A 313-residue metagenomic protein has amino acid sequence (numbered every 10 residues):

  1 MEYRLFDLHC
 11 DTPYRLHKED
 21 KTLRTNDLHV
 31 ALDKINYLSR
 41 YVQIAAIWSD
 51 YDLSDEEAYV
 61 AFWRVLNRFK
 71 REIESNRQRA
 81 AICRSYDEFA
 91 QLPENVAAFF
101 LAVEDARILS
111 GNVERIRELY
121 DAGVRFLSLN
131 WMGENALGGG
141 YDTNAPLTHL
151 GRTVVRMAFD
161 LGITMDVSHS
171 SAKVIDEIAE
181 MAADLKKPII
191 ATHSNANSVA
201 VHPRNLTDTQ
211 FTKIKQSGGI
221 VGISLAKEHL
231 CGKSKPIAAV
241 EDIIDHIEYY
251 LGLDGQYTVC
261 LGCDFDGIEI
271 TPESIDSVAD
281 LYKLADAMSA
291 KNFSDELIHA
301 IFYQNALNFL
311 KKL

Functional and structural regions predicted by a protein language model:
Y3-D7, V42, A98-A102, R125-F126 (+4 more regions): Structural preference for beta-strand elements that scaffold enzyme active sites
H9, I35, S85, G123 (+6 more regions): Conserved, mostly hydrophobic/aromatic
H9-P13, W48-D50, S85, A102-A106 (+5 more regions): Active-site beta-loop-alpha junctions enriched in small/polar residues
D20-Y37, K283-A285: Short catalytic helix/loop segments, enriched in acidic residues and glycine and frequently bearing histidine
N36-V113, A136-R152, R156-M157, V167 (+2 more regions): A metal-dependent hydrolase metal-coordination microenvironment
G111-D121, R125, D142-I190, P203-S217 (+2 more regions): Histidine/acidic residue-rich metal-binding segments in metalloenzymes
L225, D254-V278: Short acidic/histidine-rich active-site segments
D276-L313: Mid-to-C-terminal alpha-helical segments outside catalytic/metal-binding sites
